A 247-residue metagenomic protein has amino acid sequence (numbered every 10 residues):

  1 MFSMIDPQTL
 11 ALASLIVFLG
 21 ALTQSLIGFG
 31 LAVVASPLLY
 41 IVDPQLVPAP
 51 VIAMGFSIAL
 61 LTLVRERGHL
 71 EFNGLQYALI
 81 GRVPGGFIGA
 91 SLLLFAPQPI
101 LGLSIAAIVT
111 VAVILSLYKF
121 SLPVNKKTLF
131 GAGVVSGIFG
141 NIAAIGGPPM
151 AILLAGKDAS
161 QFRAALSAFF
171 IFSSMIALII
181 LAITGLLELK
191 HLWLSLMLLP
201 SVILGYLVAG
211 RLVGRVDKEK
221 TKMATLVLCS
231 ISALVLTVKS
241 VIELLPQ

Functional and structural regions predicted by a protein language model:
T9-Y77, G133, G140, G147-Y206: Small-residue-rich hydrophobic segments that form or flank transmembrane alpha-helices in multi-pass membrane proteins
L22, L26, P37-L38, F87 (+6 more regions): Membrane-interface helix caps of multi-pass small-molecule transporters
L46-L117: Membrane helix-loop-helix hairpins that form the core translocation module of multi-pass transporters
I52, I105-V109, V113, S167 (+3 more regions): Residues within membrane-spanning alpha-helices of integral membrane proteins, especially the hydrophobic core/packing
N73-R82, G102-A106, N125-V135, Q161-A168 (+1 more regions): Cytoplasmic-side transmembrane-helix entry/capping segments in multi-pass membrane proteins
A209-I231: Interfacial loop-to-transmembrane junctions
L236-Q247: Juxtamembrane boundary at the C-terminal end of a transmembrane helix
